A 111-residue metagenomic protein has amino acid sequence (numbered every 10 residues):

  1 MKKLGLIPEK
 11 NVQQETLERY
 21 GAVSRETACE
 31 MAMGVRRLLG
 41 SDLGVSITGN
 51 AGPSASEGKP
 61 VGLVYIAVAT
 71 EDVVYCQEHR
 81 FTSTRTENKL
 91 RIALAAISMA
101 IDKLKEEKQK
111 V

Functional and structural regions predicted by a protein language model:
M1-V111: Short alpha-helical segments enriched in small residues
